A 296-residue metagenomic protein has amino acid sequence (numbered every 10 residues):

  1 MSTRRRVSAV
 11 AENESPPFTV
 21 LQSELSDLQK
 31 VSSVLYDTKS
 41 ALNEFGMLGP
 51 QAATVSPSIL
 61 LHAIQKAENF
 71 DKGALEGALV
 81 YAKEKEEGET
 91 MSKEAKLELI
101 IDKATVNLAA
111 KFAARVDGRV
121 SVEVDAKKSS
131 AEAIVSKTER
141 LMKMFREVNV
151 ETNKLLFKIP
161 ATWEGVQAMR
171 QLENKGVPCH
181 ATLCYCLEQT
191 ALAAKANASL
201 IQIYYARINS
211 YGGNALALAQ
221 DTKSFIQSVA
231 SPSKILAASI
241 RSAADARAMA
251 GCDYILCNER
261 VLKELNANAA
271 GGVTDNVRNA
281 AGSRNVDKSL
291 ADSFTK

Functional and structural regions predicted by a protein language model:
M1-E12: N-terminal chloroplast transit peptides
E12-G73: N-terminal capping/small domains of soluble enzymes
S23-L35, V150-L156, E164, A168-A181 (+1 more regions): Short beta-strand/loop segments at the ligand-binding rim of alpha/beta enzyme cores
S32-T38, Q51-V55, G118-V124, L155-I159 (+4 more regions): Hydrophobic faces of well-ordered beta-strands that scaffold small-molecule active sites in alpha/beta enzyme cores
D37-A41, S58, D125-S129, P160-T162 (+4 more regions): Active-site beta-loop-alpha junctions enriched in small/polar residues
P50, P57-H62, K66-W163: Active-site beta->alpha loop and helix N-cap motifs at the rims of alpha/beta catalytic domains
T105-L108, F112-A114, K143, G165-V177 (+1 more regions): Alpha-helix-loop-beta-strand connector modules within alpha/beta enzyme cores
H180-S289: Catalytic alpha/beta core domains of metabolic enzymes, predominantly
